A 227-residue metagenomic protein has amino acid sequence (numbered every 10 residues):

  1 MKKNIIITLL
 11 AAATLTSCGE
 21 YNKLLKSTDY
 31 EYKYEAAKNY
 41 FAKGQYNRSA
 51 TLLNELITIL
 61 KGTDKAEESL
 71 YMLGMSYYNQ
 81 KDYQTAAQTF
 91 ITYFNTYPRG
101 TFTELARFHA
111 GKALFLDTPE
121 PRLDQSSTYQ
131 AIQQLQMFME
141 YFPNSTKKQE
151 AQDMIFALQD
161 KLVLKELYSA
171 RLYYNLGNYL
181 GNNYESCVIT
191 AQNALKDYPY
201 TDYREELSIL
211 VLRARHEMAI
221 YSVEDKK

Functional and structural regions predicted by a protein language model:
K2-I6, S17-K227: Acidic, polar-rich low-complexity tracts and alpha-helical solenoid repeat scaffolds
T8-T14: Bacterial N-terminal signal peptides
